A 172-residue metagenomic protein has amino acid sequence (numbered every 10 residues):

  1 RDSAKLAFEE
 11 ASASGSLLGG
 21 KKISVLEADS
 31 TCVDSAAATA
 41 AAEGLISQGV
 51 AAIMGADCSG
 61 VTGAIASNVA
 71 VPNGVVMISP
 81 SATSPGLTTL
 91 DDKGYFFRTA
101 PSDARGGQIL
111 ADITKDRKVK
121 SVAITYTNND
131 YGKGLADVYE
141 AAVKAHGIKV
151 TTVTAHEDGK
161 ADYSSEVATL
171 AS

Functional and structural regions predicted by a protein language model:
R1-K5, A28-S35, D57, T125-K133: Extracytoplasmic "Venus flytrap"
D2-V25, K144-I148: Signal peptide-proximal N-terminal region of secreted/periplasmic/extracellular or secretory-lumen proteins
L6-E9, A40, D116: Charged/polar positions on well-ordered alpha helices
G15-L17, K115, A171: Surface-exposed acidic, glycine-flexible loop patches that form ligand/cofactor-binding and adhesion interfaces
K21-S47, R105-I109, H156-L170: Structural motif
S47-D158: Extracytoplasmic ligand/sensor domains, especially the bilobed periplasmic-binding protein
